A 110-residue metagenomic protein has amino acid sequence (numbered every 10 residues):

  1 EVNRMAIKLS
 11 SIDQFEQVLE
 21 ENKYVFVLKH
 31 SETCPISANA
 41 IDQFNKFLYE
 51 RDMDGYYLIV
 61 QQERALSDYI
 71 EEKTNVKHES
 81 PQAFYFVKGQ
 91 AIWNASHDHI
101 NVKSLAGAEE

Functional and structural regions predicted by a protein language model:
E1-R4: Short, Lys/Arg-enriched N-terminal segments with co-localized hydrophobic residues within the first ~10-30 amino acids
A6-D13: Short acidic-hydrophobic, aromatic-tinged amphipathic segments that line or gate anion-handling sites
E16-F47: Local sequence-structure signature of Cys/Sec-based thiol-disulfide redox active-site neighborhoods
K29, M53-S67: Thiol-based oxidoreductase modules, predominantly thioredoxin-like and allied folds used for disulfide exchange
L48-M53, S104-L105: Short cysteine/histidine-rich metal-coordination sites, predominantly Zn2+-binding motifs
T74-V87: Structural micro-motif
Y85-E110: Non-catalytic, surface beta->alpha helical segment in thiol-disulfide oxidoreductase systems
